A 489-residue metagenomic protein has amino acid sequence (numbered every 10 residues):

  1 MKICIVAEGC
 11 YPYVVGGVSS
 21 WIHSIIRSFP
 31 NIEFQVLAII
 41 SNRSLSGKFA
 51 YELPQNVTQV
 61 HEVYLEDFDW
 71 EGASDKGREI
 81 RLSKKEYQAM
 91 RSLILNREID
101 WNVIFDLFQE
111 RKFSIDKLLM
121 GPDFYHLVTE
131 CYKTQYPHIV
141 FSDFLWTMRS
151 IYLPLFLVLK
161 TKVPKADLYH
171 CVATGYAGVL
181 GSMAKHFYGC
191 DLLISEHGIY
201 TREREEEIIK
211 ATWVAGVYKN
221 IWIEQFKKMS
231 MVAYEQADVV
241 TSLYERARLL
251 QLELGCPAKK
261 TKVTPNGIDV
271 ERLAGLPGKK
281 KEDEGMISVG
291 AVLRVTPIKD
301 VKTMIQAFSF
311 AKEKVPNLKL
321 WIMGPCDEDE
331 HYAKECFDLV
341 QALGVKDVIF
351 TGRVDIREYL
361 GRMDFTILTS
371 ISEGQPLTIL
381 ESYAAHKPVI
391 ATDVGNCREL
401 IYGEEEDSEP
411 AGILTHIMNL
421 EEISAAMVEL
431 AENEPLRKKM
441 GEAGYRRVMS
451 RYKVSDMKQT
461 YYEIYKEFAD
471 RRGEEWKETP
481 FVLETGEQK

Functional and structural regions predicted by a protein language model:
R246, G267: Carbohydrate-associated surface elements
P277, K281-F310, W321: Conserved donor-binding/catalytic core segment of Leloir-type glycosyltransferases
K319-K334: Glycosyltransferase donor-sugar binding loop
A333-R353: Nucleotide-activated donor-binding/catalytic signature segment of Leloir-type glycosyltransferases, i.e., the conserved
I371: Aromatic "clamp/platform" in nucleotide-sugar-dependent glycosyltransferases that forms part of the donor/acceptor
P388-A391, G395-Y402: Short hydrophobic beta-strand element within catalytic cores of glycosyltransferases and related nucleotide-activated
G403-L420, E429-E434: Conserved acidic donor-binding segment of nucleotide-sugar-dependent glycosyltransferases
E422, E429, L436-E467, E478: A short, well-ordered alpha-helix in the C-terminal region of glycosyltransferases
